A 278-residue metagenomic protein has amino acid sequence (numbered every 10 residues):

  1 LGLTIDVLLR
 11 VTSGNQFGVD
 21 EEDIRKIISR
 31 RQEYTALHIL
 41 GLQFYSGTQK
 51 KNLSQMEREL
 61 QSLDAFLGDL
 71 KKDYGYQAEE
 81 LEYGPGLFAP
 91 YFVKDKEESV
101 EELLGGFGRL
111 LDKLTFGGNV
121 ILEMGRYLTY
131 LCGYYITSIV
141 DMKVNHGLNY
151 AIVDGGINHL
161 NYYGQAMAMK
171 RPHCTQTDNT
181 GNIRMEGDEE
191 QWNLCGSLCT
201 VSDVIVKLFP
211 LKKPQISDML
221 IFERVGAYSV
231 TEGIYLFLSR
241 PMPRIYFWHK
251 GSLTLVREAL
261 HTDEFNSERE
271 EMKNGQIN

Functional and structural regions predicted by a protein language model:
L1, G18-E21, L53-Q55, F92-K96 (+3 more regions): Short acidic, glycine/serine/threonine-rich loops at helix termini
L1-E82, L87, G106-L110: Active-site-proximal beta-alpha core segment in soluble small-molecule metabolic enzymes
L3, T115-G117: Short glycine/proline-enriched coil/turn segments at helix->beta-strand junctions
D23, I27, H38, Q55 (+12 more regions): General structural feature for long, well-ordered alpha-helical segments within catalytic domains of soluble enzymes
G47, E79-D95, I121-G133, H159-N161: Flexible glycine/acidic-rich beta-alpha junction loops that bind and position SAM and/or redox cofactors in anaerobic
N52-R58, P90-L103, Y130-D141, K207-P210: Short glycine/threonine-rich loop-to-helix capping motif typified by GTGT followed within a few residues by an Asp-Pro
Y76-A78, E98-T115, V206-I221: Acidic/histidine-enriched ion/cofactor-binding microenvironments in catalytic or ligand-binding pockets
N119-N278: Charged (often Lys/Glu-rich) extended helix/loop segments that serve as interaction or gating elements
